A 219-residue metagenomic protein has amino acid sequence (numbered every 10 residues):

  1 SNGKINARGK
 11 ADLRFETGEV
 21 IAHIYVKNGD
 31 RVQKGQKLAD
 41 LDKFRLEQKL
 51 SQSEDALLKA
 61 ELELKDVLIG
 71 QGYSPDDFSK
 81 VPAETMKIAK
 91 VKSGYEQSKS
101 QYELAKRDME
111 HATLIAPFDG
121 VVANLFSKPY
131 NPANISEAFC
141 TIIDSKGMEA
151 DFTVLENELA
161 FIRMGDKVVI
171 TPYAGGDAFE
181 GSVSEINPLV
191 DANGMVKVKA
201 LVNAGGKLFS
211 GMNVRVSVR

Functional and structural regions predicted by a protein language model:
S1, Q48, Q52-E63, M86-I115: Extended amphipathic alpha-helical segments
K4, A22-Y25, R31-K37, D108 (+4 more regions): Surface-exposed patches in structured soluble domains
A39, L46, L50-S53, G70 (+3 more regions): Amphipathic alpha-helical coiled-coil segments and their boundaries
R45-L46, Y173-D177, R219: Short, charged beta-turn/beta-strand-edge "cap" motif at the junction between a beta-strand and an adjacent loop
A123-N124, A178-R219: Structural microfeature recognizing short secondary-structure transition sites
S145, M164-E180, G206: Low-complexity, intrinsically disordered, polar/proline/glycine/glutamine-rich protein-protein interaction regions
